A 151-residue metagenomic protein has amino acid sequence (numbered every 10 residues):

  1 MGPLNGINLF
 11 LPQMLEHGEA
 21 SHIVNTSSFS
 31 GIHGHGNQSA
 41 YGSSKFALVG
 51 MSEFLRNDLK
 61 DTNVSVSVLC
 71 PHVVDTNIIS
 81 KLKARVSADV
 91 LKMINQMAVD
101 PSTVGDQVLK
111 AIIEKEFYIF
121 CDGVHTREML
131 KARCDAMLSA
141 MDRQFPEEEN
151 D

Functional and structural regions predicted by a protein language model:
L4, Y41, V49: Catalytic tyrosine of NAD(P)H-dependent dehydrogenase/reductases that use a Tyr as the general acid/base
I7, S44: Active-site helix of classical SDR
L9-H22: A short helix-coil junction within the Rossmann-fold of NAD(P)-dependent oxidoreductases
Q13, H33, F54-V64: Active-site-adjacent segment of SDR/Rossmann-fold oxidoreductases
S28: Residue(s) in the substrate-gating loop at a strand-loop-helix junction that position the organic substrate next
H33-S39: Active-site loop immediately N-terminal to the catalytic Tyr-X3-Lys motif of short-chain dehydrogenase/reductase
N57-G123: SDR active-site lid
L138-D151: Non-catalytic terminal and boundary segments that flank Rossmann-like NAD(P)-dependent oxidoreductase
